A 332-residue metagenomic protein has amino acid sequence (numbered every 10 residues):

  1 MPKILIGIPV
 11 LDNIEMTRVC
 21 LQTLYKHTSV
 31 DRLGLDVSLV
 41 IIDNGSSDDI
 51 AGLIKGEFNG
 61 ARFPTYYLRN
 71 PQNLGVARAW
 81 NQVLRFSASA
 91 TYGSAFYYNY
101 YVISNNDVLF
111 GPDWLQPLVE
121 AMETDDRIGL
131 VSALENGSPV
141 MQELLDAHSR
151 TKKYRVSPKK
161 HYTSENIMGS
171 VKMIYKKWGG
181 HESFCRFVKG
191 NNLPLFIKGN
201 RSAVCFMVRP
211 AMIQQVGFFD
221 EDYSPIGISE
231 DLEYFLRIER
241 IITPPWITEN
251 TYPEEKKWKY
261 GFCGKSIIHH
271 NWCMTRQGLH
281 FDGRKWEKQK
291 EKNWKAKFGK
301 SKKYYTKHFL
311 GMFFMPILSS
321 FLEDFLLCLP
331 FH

Functional and structural regions predicted by a protein language model:
I4-M16, C20, H27, I42 (+1 more regions): A conserved hydrophobic helix/loop-capping motif in glycosyltransferases and polysaccharide synthases
Q22-L35: Short, acidic, metal-binding catalytic loop of nucleotide-sugar glycosyltransferases
T23, I41-G52, Q72: A conserved acidic beta->alpha catalytic loop
N70-S94: Glycine-rich, basic loop-to-helix element that forms the pyrophosphate-binding segment of sugar-nucleotide handling
S94-L109: Short beta-strand-to-loop acidic/aromatic patch adjacent to the donor-nucleotide binding site
V108-I167: Conserved donor NDP-sugar-binding/catalytic core segment of glycosyltransferases
G169-V208: A recurrent flexible, glycine/aromatic-enriched loop bordering the glycosyltransferase active site that acts as
G199-G217, S224-S266: A short, conserved alpha-helix in the catalytic core of glycosyltransferases
